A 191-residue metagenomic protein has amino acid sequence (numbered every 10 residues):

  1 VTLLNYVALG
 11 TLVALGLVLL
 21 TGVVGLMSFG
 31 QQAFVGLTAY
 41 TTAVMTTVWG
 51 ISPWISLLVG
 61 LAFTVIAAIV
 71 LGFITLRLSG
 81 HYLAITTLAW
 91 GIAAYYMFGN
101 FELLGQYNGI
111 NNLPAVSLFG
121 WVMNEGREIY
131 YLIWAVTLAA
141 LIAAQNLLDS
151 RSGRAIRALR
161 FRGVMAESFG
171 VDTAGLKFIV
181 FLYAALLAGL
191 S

Functional and structural regions predicted by a protein language model:
V1-S191: Transmembrane alpha-helices and adjacent helix-loop boundaries
